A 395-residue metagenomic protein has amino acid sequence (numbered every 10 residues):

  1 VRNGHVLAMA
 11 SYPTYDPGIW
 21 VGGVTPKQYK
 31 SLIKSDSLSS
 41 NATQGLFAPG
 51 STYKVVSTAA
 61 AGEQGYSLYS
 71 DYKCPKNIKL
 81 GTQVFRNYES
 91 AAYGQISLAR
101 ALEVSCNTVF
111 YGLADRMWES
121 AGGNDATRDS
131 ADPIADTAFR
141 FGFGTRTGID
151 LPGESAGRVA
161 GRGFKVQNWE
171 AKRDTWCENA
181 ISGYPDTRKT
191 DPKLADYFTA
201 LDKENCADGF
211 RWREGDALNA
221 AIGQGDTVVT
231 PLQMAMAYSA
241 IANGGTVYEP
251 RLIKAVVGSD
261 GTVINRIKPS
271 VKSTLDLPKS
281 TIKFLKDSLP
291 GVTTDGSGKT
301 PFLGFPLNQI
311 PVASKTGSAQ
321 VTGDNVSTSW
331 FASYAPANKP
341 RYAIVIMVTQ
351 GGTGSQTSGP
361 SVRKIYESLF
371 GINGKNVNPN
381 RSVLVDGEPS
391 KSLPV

Functional and structural regions predicted by a protein language model:
V1-S51, V56-I346, P394-V395: Beta-lactam-recognizing serine transpeptidase/beta-lactamase-like catalytic domain environment
L98, M234, G354-R363: Short, charged, low-complexity patches
V263-S270, S361-V395: Short, gly/Ser/Thr-rich active-site loops of penicillin-recognizing serine hydrolases
T349-G352: A generic structural motif
